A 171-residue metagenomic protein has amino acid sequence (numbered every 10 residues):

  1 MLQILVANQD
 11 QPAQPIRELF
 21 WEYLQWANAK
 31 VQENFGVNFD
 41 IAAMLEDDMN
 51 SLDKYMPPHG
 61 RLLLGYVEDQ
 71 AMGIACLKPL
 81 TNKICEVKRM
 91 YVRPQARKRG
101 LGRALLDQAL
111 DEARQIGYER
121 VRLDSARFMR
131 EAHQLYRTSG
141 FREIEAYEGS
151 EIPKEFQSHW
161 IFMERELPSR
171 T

Functional and structural regions predicted by a protein language model:
M1-Q3: Extreme N-terminal starter segment of soluble prokaryotic enzymes
V6-K88, R93-P94, L106-Q108, E112 (+2 more regions): Acetyl-CoA-dependent GNAT
A96, G100: Glycine-rich phosphate-binding loop
V121-R122, A126-T171: C-terminal "cap" of GNAT-fold acetyltransferases
